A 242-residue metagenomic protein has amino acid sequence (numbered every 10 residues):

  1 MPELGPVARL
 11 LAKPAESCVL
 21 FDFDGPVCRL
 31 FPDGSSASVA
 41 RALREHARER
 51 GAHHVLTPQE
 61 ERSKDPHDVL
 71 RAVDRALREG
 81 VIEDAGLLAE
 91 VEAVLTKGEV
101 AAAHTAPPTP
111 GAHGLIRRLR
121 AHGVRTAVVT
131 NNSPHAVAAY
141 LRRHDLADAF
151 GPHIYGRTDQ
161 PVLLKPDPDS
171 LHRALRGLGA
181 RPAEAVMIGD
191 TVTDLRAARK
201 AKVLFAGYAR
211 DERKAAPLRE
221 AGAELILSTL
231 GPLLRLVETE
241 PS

Functional and structural regions predicted by a protein language model:
P2-E60: Active-site neighborhood of HAD-like aspartate-dependent phosphohydrolases
G5-L10, H113-R117, T191-D194, A209-P217: Short glycine/proline-centered loop/turn elements that form peptide/ligand docking sites
V7, A85, A89, V100-V128 (+1 more regions): Short, acidic loop-to-helix structural element flanking the phosphoryl-transfer center in phosphate-processing enzymes
K13-P14, A121-V124, L178-E184, E240: Glycine-rich phosphate-binding loop signature in dinucleotide/nucleotide-binding domains
A40, R44-A101, P110-H113: A metal-dependent, Asp-based hydrolase signature
G123-V128, A183-E184, V203-F205, G222-A223: Short active-site oxyanion
P134-V186, V192-K200, K214-R219: Substrate-recognition "cap/lid" segment bordering the active-site pocket of phosphatases
L225-T229: Short acidic-hydrophobic, aromatic-tinged amphipathic segments that line or gate anion-handling sites
